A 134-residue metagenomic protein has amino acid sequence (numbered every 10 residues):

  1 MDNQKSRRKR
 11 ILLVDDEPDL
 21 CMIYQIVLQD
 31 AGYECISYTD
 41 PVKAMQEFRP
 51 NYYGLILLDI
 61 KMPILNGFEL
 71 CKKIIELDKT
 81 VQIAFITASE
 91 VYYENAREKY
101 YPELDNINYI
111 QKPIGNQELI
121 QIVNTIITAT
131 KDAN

Functional and structural regions predicted by a protein language model:
M1-R10, G115-N134: Non-catalytic signal-transmission and effector/linker regions of two-component phosphorelay proteins
D15, D59: Active-site residues of response regulator receiver
P18-I36, L104: Two-component/phosphorelay signaling modules centered on CheY-like receiver
S37-L55: Acidic, metal-coordinating helix/loop segments flanking the phosphotransfer/catalytic sites of two-component signaling
T39-D40, N66-L70: Acidic catalytic/metal-coordinating carboxylates
M62: Receiver (REC) domain active-site loop signature in two-component systems and cognate sites in sensor histidine kinases
E69, E90-Q111, Q117, Q121: Alpha4 helix (beta4-alpha4-beta5 surface) of REC/receiver domains from two-component response regulators
I86-A88: Hydrophobic/aromatic residues positioned on beta-strands within the core alpha/beta folds
